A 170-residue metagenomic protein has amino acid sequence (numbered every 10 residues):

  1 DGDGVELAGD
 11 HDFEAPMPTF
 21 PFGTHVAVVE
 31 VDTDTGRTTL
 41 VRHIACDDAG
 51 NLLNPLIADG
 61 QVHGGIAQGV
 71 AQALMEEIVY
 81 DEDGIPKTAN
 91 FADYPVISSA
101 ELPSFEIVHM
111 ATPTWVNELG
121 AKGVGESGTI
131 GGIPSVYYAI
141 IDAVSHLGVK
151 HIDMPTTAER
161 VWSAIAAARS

Functional and structural regions predicted by a protein language model:
D1-S170: C-terminal catalytic domains of large/alpha subunits in multi-subunit enzymes
